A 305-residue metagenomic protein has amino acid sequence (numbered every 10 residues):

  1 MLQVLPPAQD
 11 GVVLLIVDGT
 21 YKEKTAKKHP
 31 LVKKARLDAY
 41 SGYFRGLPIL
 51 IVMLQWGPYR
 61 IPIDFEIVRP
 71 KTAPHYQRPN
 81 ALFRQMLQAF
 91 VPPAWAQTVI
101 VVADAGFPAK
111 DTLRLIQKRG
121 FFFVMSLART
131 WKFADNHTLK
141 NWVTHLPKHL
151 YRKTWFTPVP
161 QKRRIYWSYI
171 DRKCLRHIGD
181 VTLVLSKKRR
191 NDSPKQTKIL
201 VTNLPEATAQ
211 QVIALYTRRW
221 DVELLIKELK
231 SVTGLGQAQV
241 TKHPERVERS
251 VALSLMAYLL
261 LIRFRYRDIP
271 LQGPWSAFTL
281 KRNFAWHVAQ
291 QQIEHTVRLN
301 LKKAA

Functional and structural regions predicted by a protein language model:
M1-K27, A89, L127, W275 (+2 more regions): Electropositive nucleic-acid engagement tracts
M1-Y59: Active-site-proximal, Lys/Arg-enriched surface segment that forms a nucleic-acid-binding/basic interface patch
G11, P92-A94, I293-A305: Long, charge-rich low-complexity segments
G11-T25, V52, V99-P108, F123 (+3 more regions): Short, conserved catalytic/metal-binding motifs centered on acidic residues
Y21, T208-V240: Short amphipathic alpha-helical "interface-anchor" segments enriched in bulky aromatics
I67-K187, G273-L280: An internal, acidic/charged active-site-proximal segment that coordinates divalent cations and/or engages
H177-E206, W220, L224: Charge-patterned, long linear interaction tracts outside catalytic cores
L235-Q290: Basic, amphipathic alpha-helical segments enriched in Lys/Arg and hydrophobic/aromatic residues
